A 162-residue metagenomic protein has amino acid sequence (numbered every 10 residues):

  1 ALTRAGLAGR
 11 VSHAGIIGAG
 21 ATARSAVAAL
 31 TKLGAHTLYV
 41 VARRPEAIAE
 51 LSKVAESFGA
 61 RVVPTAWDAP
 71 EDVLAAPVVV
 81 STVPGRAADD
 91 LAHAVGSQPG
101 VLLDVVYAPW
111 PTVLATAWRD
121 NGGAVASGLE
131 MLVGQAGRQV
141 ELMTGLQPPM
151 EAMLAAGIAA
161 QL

Functional and structural regions predicted by a protein language model:
A1-S12: Glycine/small-residue-rich loop that forms an oxyanion/phosphate-binding "nest" at active or ligand-binding sites
L2, V105-L162: Adenosine-phosphate binding glycine-rich loop
R4, A28-K32, K53, T116 (+1 more regions): Short, well-ordered alpha-helices that flank and scaffold nucleotide-derived cofactor binding pockets
R10-H13, A35, P99: Phosphate-coordination loops involved in phosphoryl transfer and adenosine-cofactor binding
V11-T31, A42: Glycine-rich adenosine-cofactor-binding loop
K32-T37, A60, N121-A124: Conserved S-adenosyl-L-methionine
A35-F58: NAD(P)-binding Rossmann-fold cofactor-contacting core
V62-V125: Rossmann-like adenosine-cofactor binding region
